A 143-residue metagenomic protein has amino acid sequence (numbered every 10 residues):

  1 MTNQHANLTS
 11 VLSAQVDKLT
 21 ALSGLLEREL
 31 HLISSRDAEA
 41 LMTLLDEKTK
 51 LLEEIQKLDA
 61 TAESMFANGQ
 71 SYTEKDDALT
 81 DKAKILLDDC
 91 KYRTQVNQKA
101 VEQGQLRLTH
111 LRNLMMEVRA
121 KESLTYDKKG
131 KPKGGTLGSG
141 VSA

Functional and structural regions predicted by a protein language model:
M1-K82: Extended, charge-rich alpha-helical scaffolding segments
T80-A143: Short terminal interaction segments
